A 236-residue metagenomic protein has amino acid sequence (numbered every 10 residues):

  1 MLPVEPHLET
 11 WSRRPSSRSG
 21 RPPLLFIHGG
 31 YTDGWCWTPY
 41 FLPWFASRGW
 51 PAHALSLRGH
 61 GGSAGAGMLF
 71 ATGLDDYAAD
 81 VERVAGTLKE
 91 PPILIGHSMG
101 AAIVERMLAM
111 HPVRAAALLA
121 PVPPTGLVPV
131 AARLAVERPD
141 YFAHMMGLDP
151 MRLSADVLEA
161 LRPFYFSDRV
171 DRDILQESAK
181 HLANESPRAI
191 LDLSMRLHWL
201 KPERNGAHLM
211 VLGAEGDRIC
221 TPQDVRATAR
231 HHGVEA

Functional and structural regions predicted by a protein language model:
G29-D33, S98, E215: Active-site glycine-rich loops that stabilize anionic/oxyanionic intermediates across multiple enzyme folds
G30-L42, Q223: The serine-hydrolase catalytic nucleophile loop
W44-A66: Conserved alpha/beta-hydrolase
G62-P92: Active-site loop/oxyanion-hole signature of alpha/beta-hydrolase fold enzymes
P112-L148, P187-R196: Flexible "cap/lid" loop of the alpha/beta hydrolase fold
M151-A207: Alpha/beta-hydrolase
N205, V211-G213, D217: Short beta-strand/loop motif that positions the catalytic acidic residue of the alpha/beta-hydrolase fold
R218-A227: Conserved alpha/beta-hydrolase "acid-adjacent" motif
